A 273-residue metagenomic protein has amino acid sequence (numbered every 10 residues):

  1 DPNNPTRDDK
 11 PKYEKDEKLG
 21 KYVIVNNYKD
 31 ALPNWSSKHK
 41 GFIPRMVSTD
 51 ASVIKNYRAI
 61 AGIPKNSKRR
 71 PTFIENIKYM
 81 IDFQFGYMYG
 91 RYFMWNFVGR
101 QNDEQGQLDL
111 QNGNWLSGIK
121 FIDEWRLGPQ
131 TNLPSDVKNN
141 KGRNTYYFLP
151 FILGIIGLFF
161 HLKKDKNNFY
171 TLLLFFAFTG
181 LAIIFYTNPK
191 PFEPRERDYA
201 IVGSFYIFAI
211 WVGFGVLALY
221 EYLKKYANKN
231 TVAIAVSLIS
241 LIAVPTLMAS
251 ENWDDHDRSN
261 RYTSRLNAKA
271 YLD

Functional and structural regions predicted by a protein language model:
D1-I156: Lumenal/periplasmic acceptor-binding loop at the mouth of the active site in multi-pass, GT-C-fold membrane enzymes
Y146-L153, K166-T187, S240: Transmembrane alpha-helix segments characteristic of polytopic inner-membrane glycan-assembly/cell-envelope
F151-L158, F208-Y220: Transmembrane alpha-helical segments
L162, K166, F214-A249: Signature aromatic-anchored transmembrane alpha helix within multi-pass, membrane-resident enzymes that catalyze glycan
D165-N168, F185-V202, D254-R258: Membrane-interface catalytic loops of GT-C/OST-like multi-pass glycosylation enzymes that act
E193-L217: Hydrophobic/aromatic-rich transmembrane helices and adjacent perimembrane loops
D198, A233-L272: Membrane-proximal, lumen/periplasm-facing interface regions of secretory-pathway glyco- and lipid-modifying enzymes
Y206-F208, A270-D273: Conserved catalytic-core segments centered on acid/base and nucleophilic motifs
